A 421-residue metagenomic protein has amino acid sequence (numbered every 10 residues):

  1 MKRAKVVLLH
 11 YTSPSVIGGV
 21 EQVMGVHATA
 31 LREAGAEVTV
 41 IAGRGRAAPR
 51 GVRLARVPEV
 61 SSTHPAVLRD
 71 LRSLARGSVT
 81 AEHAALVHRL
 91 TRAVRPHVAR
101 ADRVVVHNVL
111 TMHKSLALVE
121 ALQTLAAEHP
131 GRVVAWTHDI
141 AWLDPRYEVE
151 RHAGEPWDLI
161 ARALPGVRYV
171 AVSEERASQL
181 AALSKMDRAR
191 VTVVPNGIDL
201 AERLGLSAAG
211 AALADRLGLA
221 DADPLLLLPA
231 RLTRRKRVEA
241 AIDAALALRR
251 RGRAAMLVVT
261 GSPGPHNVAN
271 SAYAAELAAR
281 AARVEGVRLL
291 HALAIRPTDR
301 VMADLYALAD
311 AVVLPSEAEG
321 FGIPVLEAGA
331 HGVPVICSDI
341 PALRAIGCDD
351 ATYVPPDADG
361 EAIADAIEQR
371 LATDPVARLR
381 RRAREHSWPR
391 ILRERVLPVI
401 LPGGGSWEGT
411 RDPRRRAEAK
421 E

Functional and structural regions predicted by a protein language model:
A141, R151-Y169: Membrane-proximal helix-turn-helix segments that form the acceptor-binding/catalytic region of lipid-linked
E175, G197: Carbohydrate-associated surface elements
L219-K236, I242-A245, V258: Conserved donor-binding/catalytic core segment of Leloir-type glycosyltransferases
G261, S271-A303: Nucleotide-activated donor-binding/catalytic signature segment of Leloir-type glycosyltransferases, i.e., the conserved
E317: Aromatic "clamp/platform" in nucleotide-sugar-dependent glycosyltransferases that forms part of the donor/acceptor
V325, P334-C337: Short hydrophobic beta-strand element within catalytic cores of glycosyltransferases and related nucleotide-activated
R344-Q369: Change "using UDP/GDP/dTDP sugars" to "using nucleotide sugars
A372-G405: A charged, aromatic-enriched C-terminal amphipathic alpha-helix characteristic of glycosyltransferases across folds
